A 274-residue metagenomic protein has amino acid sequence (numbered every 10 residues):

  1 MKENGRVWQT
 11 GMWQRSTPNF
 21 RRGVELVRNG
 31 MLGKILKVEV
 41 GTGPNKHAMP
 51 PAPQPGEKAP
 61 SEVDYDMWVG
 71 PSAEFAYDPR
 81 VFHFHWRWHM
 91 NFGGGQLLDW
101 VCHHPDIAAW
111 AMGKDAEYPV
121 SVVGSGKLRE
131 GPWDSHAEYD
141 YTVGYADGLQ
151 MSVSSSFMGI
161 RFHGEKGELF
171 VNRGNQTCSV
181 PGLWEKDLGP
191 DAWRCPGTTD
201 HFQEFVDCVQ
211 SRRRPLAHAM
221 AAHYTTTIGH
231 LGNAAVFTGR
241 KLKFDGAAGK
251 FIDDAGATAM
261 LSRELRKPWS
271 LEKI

Functional and structural regions predicted by a protein language model:
M1-M67: A contiguous active-site-proximal alpha/beta segment in oxidoreductase catalytic domains
E3, T17, V63, H83 (+5 more regions): Short, solvent-exposed loop/turn segments at the edges of secondary structure
W13-S16, G23, G94, G126-E130 (+1 more regions): Conserved short loop/turn motifs at secondary-structure junctions
T17-V40, A52, L98-G126, G229: Oxidoreductase and adenylate-handling cofactor-binding alpha/beta cores
L36-V40, P79-F84, A222: Short coil/turn segments at secondary-structure boundaries
D66-D147: Rossmann-like dinucleotide-binding domain that binds NAD(P)(H)
A76-P79, F92-E117, M158-I274: C-terminal helical cap and adjacent loop that interface with cofactors, partners, or active-site loops
A146-Q150, K166: Glycine-centered tight beta-turn/hairpin loop motif at sheet-sheet or coil-to-beta transitions
